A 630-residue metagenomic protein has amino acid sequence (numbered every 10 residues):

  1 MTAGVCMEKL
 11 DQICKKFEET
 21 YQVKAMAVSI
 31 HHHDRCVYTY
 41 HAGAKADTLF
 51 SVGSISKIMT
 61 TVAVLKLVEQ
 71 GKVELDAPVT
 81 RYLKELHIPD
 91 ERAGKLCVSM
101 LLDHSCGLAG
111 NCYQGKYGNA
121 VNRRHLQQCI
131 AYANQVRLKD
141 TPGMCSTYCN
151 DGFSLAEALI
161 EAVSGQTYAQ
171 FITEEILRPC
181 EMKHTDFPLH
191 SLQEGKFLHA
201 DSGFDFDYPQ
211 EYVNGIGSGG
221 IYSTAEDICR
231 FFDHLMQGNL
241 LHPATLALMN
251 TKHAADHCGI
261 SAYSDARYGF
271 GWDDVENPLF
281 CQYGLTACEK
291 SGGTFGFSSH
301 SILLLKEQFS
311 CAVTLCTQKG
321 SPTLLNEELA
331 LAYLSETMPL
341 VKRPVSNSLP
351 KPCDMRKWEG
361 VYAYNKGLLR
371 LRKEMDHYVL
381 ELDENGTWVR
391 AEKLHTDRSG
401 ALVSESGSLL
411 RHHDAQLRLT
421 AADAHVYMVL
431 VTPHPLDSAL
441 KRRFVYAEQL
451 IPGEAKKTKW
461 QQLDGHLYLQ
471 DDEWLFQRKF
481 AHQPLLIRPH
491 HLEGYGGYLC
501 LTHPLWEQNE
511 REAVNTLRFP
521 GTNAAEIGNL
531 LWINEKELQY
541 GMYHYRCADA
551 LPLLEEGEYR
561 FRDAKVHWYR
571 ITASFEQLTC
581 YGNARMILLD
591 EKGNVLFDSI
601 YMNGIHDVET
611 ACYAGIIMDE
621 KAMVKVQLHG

Functional and structural regions predicted by a protein language model:
T2-V5, K15, E19-M26, H32-H33 (+5 more regions): Active-site-proximal loop and beta-strand segments within enzyme catalytic domains
T2-Y40, Q166, T173, Q210-G630: Catalytic loop of the DD-peptidase/beta-lactamase superfamily, centered on the K-T-G motif and neighboring
L10, L75, G94, V98 (+6 more regions): Stable alpha-helical elements in mature extracytoplasmic
L65-Q70, E157-A162, R230-Q237, L315: Short glycine/serine- and small hydrophobic-enriched flexible loop segments
C180: Acidic-leg catalytic submotif of subtilisin-like serine proteases
H184-G195, I260: Short, surface-exposed recognition loops and adjoining beta-strand edges that mediate ligand/DNA contacts, enriched
D205-F206: ABC transporter nucleotide-binding domains
